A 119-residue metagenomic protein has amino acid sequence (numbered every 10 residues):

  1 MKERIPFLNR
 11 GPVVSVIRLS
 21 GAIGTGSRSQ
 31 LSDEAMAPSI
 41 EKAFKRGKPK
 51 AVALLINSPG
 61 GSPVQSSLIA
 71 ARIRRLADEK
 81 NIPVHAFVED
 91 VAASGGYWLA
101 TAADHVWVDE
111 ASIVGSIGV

Functional and structural regions predicted by a protein language model:
M1-V119: Terminal-region recognition feature
